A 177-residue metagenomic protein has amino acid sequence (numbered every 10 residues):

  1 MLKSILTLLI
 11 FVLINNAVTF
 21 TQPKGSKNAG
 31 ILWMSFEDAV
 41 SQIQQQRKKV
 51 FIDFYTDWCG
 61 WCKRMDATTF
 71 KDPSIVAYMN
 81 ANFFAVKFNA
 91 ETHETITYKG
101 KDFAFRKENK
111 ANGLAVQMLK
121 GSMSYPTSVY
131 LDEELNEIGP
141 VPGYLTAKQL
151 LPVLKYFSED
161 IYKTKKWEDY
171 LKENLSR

Functional and structural regions predicted by a protein language model:
M1-K24: Bacterial Sec-dependent N-terminal signal peptides
A17-M34, D38, T164-R177: Sec-dependent signal peptide cleavage junction
K27-G30, R64, A104-E108: Short, flexible loop segments at the rims of nucleotide/cofactor-binding pockets, characterized by
I31-V50, M79: A short beta-strand-turn-helix
Q45-G60, A85: Short active-site neighborhood of thiol/selenol oxidoreductases, capturing the structured segment around
D57-R64, P126-V129: C-type cytochrome heme c attachment motif
M65-F70: N-terminal cap/lid subdomain of alpha/beta-hydrolase-fold enzymes
P73-V76, N80-P142, A147, P152-D160 (+1 more regions): Thioredoxin-like thiol-disulfide oxidoreductase module
